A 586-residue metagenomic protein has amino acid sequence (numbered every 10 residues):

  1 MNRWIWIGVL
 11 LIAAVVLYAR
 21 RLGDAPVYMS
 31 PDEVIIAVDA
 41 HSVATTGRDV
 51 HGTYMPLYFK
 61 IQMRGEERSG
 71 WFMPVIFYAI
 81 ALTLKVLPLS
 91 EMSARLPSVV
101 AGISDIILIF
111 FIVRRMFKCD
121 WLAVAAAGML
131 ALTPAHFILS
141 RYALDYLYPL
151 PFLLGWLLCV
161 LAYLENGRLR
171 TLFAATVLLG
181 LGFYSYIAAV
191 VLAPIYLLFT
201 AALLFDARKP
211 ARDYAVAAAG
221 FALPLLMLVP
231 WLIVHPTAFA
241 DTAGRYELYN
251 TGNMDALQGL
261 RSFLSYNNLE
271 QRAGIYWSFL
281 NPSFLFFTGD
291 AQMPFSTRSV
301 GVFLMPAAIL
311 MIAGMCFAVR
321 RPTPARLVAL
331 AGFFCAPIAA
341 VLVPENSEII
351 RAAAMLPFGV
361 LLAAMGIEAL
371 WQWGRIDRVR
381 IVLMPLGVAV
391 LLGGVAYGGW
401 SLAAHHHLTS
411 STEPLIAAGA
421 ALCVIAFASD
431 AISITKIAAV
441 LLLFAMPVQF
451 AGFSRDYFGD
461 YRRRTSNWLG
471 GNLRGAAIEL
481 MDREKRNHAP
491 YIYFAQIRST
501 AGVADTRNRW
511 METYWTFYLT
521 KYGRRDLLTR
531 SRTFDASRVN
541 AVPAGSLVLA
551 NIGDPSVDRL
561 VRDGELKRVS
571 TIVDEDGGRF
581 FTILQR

Functional and structural regions predicted by a protein language model:
N2-Y266, Q271, I275-G374: Membrane-integral, polyisoprenol-dependent glycosyltransferases of the GT-C/oligosaccharyltransferase superfamily
G8-L11, V177, A222, I367-S401 (+1 more regions): Signature aromatic-anchored transmembrane alpha helix within multi-pass, membrane-resident enzymes that catalyze glycan
L17-R21, W231-I233, Y397-A403, A426-S429: Juxtamembrane cytosolic interface motif at the C-terminal end of transmembrane helices
A25, F59-I61, G301, G399-A418 (+4 more regions): Membrane-proximal, lumen/periplasm-facing interface regions of secretory-pathway glyco- and lipid-modifying enzymes
F117, F494-Q496, A550: Short beta-strand/turn micro-motifs composed of small residues that flank or help shape donor/cofactor-binding pockets
C119, T409, D430-I432: Intrinsically disordered, low-complexity coil/linker segments enriched for acidic/polar and small residues
A174, A188-A189, I195-A202, Y214 (+3 more regions): Membrane-embedded, hydrophobic transmembrane alpha-helices
R525, T529-R586: Aromatic/acidic, Gly/Pro-rich catalytic loop(s) in extracytoplasmic/lumenal soluble domains of multi-pass membrane
